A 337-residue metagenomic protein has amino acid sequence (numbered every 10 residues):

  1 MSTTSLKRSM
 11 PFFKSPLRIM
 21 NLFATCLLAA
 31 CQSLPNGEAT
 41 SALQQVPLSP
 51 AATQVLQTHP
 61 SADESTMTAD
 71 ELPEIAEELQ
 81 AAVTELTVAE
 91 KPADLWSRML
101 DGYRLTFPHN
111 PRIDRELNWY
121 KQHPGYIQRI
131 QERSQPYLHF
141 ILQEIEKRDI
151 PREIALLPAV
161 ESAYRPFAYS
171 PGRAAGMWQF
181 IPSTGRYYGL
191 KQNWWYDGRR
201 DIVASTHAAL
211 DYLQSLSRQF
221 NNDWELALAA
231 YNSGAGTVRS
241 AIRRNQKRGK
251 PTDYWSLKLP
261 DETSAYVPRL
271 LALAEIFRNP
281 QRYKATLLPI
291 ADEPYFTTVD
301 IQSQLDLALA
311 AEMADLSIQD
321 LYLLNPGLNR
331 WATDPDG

Functional and structural regions predicted by a protein language model:
M1-S15: N-terminal secretory signal peptides that target proteins for export/translocation
M20-A30: Bacterial N-terminal signal peptides
C31-D149: An acidic, Gly/Ser/Thr/Pro-rich helix-cap/linker signature
R112-R115, R129, R133-P136, F140 (+14 more regions): Extracytoplasmic/secreted proteins, especially bacterial periplasmic and envelope-associated proteins
E116-R129, Y164-P171, Q179-H207, D211-D223 (+1 more regions): Substrate-binding clefts and substrate-entry loops adjacent to catalytic sites of polymer-processing enzymes acting on
I150-F167, A227-S233, L321-N325: Short, functionally critical alpha-helical segments immediately adjacent to catalytic or ligand/cofactor-binding
L288-I318: Primarily a LysM-type cell-wall glycan-binding module
L324-G337: Extracellular LysM carbohydrate-binding repeats and other cell-envelope/extracellular binding modules
